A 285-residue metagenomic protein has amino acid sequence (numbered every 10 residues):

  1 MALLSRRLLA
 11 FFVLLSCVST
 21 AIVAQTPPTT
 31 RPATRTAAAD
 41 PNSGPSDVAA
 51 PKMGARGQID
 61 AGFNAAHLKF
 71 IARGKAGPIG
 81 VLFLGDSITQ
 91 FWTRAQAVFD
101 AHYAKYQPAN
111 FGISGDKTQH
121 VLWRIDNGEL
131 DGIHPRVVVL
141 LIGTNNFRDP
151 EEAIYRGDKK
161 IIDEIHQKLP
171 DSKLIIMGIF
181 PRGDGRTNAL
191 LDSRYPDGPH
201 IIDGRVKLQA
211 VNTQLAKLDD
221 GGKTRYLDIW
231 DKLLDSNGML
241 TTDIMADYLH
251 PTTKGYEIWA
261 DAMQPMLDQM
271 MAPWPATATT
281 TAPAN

Functional and structural regions predicted by a protein language model:
M1-C17, A21-L84, I88-A101, Q269-N285: N-terminal secretory targeting modules
P45-Q58, N110-H120, R148, Y248: Acidic/histidine-rich helix-loop elements that form or flank divalent-metal/phosphate-binding sites at the catalytic
G74-P78, A101-A104, D131-H134, Q167-L169 (+3 more regions): Extracellular/periplasmic catalytic domains that process cell-envelope and extracellular macromolecules
I79, F83, D116, H120 (+7 more regions): Extracytoplasmic/secreted proteins, especially bacterial periplasmic and envelope-associated proteins
G80-G85, Q107-G112, R136-I142, K173-G178 (+2 more regions): Structural recognition of the beta-strand scaffold that forms the well-ordered cores of secreted hydrolase catalytic
T89, G115, D231: Short, glycine/acidic-enriched loop or turn micro-motifs at the edges of active sites
Q90-A104, T118-D171, I175-L190, R194-P196: Oxyanion-hole/transition-state-stabilizing segment in secreted/luminal serine hydrolases and related acyltransferases
G183-N285: Catalytic His-Asp segment of secreted/periplasmic serine-dependent ester chemistry enzymes
